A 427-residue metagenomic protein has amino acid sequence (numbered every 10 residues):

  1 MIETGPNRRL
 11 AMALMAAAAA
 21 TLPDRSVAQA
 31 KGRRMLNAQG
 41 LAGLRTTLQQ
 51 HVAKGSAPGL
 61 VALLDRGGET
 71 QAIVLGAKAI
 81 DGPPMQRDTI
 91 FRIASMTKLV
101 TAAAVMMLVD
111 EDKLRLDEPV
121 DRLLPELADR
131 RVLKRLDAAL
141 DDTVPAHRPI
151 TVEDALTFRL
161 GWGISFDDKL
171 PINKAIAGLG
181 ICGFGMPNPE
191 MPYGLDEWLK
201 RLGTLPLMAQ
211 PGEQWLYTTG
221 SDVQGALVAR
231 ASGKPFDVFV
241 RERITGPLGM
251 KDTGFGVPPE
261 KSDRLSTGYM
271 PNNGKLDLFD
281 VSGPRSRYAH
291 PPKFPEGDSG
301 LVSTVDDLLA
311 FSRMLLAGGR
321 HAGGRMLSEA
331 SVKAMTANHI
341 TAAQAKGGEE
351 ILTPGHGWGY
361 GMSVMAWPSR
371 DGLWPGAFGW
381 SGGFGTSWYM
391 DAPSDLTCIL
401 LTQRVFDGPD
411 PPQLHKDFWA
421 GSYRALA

Functional and structural regions predicted by a protein language model:
I2-A28: N-terminal export signals
M35-I93, K113-R115, R131-D141, P412 (+1 more regions): Short, conserved catalytic-motif segment at the N-terminal edge
G40, L44, I93, T97 (+5 more regions): Hydrophobic (often cysteine-bearing) scaffold residues that line and stabilize catalytic clefts of nucleotide/cofactor
L48, G68-T70, R92-V120, S221-A229 (+2 more regions): Active-site SXXK
D65, D121-R130: Acidic helix-start/capping segments at beta-turn-to-alpha-helix junctions
E69-A72, R131-P375: Short, surface-exposed loop or secondary-structure junction motifs that flank catalytic or metal-binding residues
W388-Y389, D395-R404: Short, well-ordered beta-strand elements
F406-A425: Generic C-terminus detector
